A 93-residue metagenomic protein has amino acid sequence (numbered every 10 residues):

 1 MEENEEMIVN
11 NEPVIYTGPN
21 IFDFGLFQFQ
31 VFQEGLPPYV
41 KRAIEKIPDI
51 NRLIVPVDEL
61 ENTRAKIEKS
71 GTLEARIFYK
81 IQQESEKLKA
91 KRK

Functional and structural regions predicted by a protein language model:
M1-K93: Terminal and domain-boundary regions
